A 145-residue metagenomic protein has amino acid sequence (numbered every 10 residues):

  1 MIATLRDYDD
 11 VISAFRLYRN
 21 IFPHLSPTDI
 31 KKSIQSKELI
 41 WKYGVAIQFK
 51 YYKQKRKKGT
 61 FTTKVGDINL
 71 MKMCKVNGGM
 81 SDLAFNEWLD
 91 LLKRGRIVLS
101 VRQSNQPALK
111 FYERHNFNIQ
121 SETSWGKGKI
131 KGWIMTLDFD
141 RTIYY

Functional and structural regions predicted by a protein language model:
M1-T28: Short amphipathic alpha-helix that is part of the acyltransferase structural core
Y18, Y112, F117: Conserved active-site tyrosine of GNAT-family acetyltransferases
L39-W41: Exposed, low-structure sequence patches enriched in small/polar residues
Y43-F61, D67-N69: Conserved beta-strand in the GNAT
V65, R94-R96: Short, high-confidence coil segments that cap the C-terminus of an alpha-helix and link into the following beta-strand
I68-M80, R102: A short, internal acetyl-CoA/4′-phosphopantetheine-binding micro-motif in the GNAT/acyltransferase core
K75-L91, K110-R114: Conserved acetyl-CoA-binding loop-helix of GNAT-fold acetyltransferases
L99-K110, W125-I130, T136-D138: Conserved beta-strand-loop-alpha-helix junction that forms the acyl-donor binding cleft
